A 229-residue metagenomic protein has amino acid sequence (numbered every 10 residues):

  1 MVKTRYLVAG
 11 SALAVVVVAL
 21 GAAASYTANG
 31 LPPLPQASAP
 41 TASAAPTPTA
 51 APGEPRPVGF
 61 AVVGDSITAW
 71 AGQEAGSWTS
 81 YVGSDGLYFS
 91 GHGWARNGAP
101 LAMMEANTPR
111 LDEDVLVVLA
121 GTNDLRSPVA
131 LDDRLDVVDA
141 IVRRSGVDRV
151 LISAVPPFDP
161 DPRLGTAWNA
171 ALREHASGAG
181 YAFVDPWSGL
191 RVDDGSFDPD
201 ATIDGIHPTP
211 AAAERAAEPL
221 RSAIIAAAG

Functional and structural regions predicted by a protein language model:
M1-V16: N-terminal export and membrane-targeting signals
L13-V16, G21-Y26, P162-G229: Catalytic His-Asp segment of secreted/periplasmic serine-dependent ester chemistry enzymes
Y26-N97, A102-D112: Serine-esterase "nucleophile elbow" of acetyl-processing enzymes
G59, V115-V117, R149: Structural motif
V63-S66, W94-N97, L119-N123, S153-F158 (+1 more regions): Active-site-proximal beta-strand/loop segments in catalytic clefts of secreted hydrolases
A71, L125-V129, D159-T166, D193-D194: Extracytoplasmic/secreted cell-surface and envelope-processing proteins
L101-L135, V155-F158: Oxyanion-hole/transition-state-stabilizing segment in secreted/luminal serine hydrolases and related acyltransferases
T122-N123, V142-N169: Active-site segments of SGNH/GDSL-like serine hydrolases that catalyze O-acetyl group transfer/hydrolysis on lipids
